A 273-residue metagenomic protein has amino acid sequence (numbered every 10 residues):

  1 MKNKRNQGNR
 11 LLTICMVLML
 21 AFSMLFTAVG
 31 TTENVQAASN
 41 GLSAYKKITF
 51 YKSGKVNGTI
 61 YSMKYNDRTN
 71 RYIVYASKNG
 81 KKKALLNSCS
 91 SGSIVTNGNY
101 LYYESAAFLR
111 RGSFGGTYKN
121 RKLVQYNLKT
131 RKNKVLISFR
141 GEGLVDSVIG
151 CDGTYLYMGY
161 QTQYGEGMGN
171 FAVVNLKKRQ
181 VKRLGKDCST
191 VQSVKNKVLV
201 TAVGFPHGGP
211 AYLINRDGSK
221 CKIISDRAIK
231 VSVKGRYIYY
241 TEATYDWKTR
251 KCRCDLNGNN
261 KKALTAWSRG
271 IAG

Functional and structural regions predicted by a protein language model:
N3-M16: Bacterial N-terminal signal peptides that target proteins for export
C15-T27: Bacterial N-terminal signal peptides
M24-N40: Sec-dependent signal peptide cleavage junction
Y45-K55, C89-G98, G141-D152, G185-K195 (+2 more regions): Repeated scaffold domains used in trafficking and secretory/extracellular systems, primarily beta-propellers
I60-K64, Y102-S105, L156-Y160, L199-A202 (+1 more regions): Residue position within the beta-strands of beta-propeller blades
R68-Y75, L109-V124, Y164-V173, P206-L213 (+1 more regions): Structural motif
S77-K81, N127-R131, V174-R179, N215-S219 (+1 more regions): Short loop/turn segments that connect beta-strands within beta-propeller blades
K83-S88, K134-S138, K182-K186, K222-D226 (+1 more regions): Beta-propeller fold detector
